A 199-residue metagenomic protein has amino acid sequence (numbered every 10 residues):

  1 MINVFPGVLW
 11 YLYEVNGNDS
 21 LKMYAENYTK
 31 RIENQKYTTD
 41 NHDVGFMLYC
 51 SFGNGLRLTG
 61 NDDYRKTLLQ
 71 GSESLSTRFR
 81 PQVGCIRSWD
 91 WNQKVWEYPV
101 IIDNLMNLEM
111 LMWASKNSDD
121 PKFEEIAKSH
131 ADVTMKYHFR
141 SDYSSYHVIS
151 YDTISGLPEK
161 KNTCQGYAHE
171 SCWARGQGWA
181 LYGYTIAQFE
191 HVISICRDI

Functional and structural regions predicted by a protein language model:
M1-I199: Glycan-recognition and catalytic cores of secretory/periplasmic carbohydrate-active enzymes
